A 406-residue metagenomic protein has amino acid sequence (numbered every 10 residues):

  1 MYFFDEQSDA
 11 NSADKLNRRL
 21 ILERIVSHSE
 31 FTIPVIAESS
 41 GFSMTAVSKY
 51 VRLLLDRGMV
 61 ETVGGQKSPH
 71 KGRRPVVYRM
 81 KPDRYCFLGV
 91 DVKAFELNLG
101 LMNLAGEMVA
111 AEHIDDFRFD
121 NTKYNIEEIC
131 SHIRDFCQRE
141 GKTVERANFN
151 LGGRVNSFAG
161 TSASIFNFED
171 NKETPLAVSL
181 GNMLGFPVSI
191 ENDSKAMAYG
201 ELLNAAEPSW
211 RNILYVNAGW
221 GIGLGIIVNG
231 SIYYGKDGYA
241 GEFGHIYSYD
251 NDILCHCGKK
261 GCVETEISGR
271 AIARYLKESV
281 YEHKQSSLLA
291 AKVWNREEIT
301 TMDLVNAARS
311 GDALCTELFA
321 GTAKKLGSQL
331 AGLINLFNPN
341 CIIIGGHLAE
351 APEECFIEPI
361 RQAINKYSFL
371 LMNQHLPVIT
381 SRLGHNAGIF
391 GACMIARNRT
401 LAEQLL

Functional and structural regions predicted by a protein language model:
M1-G72, V77-H113, R118-V144, K259 (+1 more regions): ATP-binding/phosphotransfer module of carbohydrate and carboxylate kinases, centering on a glycine-rich
P69, R154-S157, A196-A198, G223 (+2 more regions): Short, active-site-adjacent cap segments at secondary-structure transitions
K81-D83, K93, N150, G219 (+1 more regions): A short, compositionally biased micro-patch
N103, S157, I227: Short, acidic, Ser/Thr-enriched surface-loop or helix-capping motifs
M108-N212, C355-K366: Glycine-rich phosphate-binding loop and adjoining helix at the ATP-binding site of ATP-dependent phosphoryl-transfer
A111-H113, N121-N125, K172, S179-S310: Glycine/GP-enriched mid-protein hinge/lid loop-to-helix segment characteristic of carbohydrate kinases
D116, L151, N217, D250 (+1 more regions): Residues that line or immediately flank small-molecule/substrate-binding pockets and catalytic motifs
